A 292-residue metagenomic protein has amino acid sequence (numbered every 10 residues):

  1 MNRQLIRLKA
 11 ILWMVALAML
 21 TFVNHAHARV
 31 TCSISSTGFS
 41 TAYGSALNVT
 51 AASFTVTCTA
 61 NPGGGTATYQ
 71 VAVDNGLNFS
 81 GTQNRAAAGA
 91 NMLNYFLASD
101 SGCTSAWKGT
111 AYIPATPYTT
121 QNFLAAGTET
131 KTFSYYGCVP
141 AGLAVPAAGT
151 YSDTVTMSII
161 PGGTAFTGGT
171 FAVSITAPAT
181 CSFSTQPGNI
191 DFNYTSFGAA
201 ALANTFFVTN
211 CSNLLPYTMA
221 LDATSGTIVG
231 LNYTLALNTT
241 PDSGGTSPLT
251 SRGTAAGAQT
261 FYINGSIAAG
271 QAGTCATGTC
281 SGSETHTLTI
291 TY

Functional and structural regions predicted by a protein language model:
M1-R7: N-terminal secretory signal peptides that target proteins for export/translocation
I11-T21: Bacterial N-terminal signal peptides
V23-H25: N-terminal signal peptide c-region/cleavage motif recognized by signal peptidases
H27-A88, E129-I228, L249-Y292: N-terminal small/polar-rich segments of proteins
C32, W107-P117, T185, V229-T246: Short beta-strand and strand-turn-strand segments in soluble, beta-rich domains
A72-G76, N94-G102, D222-T224, N232-T240: Predominantly extracellular/luminal cell-surface or secreted proteins
N78-S99, W107-Q121: Predominantly extracellular/secreted and cell-surface proteins with exposed, flexible low-complexity segments
G102-T130, T246-A258: Extracellular adhesion/glycan-binding regions together with long Ser/Thr- and acidic-residue-rich low-complexity tracts
